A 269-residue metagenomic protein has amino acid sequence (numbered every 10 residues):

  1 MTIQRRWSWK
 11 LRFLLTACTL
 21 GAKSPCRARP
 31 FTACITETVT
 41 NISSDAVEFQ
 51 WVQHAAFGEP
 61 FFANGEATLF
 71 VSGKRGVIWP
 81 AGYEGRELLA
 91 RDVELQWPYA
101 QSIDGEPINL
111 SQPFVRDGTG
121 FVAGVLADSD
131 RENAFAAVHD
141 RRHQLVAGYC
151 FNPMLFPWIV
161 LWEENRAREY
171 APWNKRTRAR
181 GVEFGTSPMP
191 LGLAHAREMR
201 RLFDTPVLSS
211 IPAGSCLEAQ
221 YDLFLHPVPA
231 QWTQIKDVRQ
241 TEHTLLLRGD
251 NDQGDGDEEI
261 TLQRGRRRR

Functional and structural regions predicted by a protein language model:
M1-R29, P60-F62, A196-R200: Extended, loop-rich substrate-binding clefts of extracytoplasmic carbohydrate-active enzymes
M1-R6, A28, A127-R131, N174 (+1 more regions): Short, ordered beta-strand-loop transition motifs
R5-L11, A136-H139, Q240-D252: Generic recognition of long tandem-repeat/solenoid scaffolds
W7-W9, L20-A22, I35, W51-Q53 (+3 more regions): Hydrophobic residues positioned within well-ordered beta-strands of beta-sheet architectures
W9-L11, G214-P229: Short, hydrophobic/aromatic-enriched beta-strand segments in well-ordered soluble domains
S24, T38-T40, L223: Hydrophobic beta-strand positions in extracellular immunoglobulin-like domains
F31, I42-Q50, G58-C216, A230-Q231: A contiguous, surface-exposed recognition patch within enzymatic or periplasmic domains that forms
P227-R268: Terminal connector regions
